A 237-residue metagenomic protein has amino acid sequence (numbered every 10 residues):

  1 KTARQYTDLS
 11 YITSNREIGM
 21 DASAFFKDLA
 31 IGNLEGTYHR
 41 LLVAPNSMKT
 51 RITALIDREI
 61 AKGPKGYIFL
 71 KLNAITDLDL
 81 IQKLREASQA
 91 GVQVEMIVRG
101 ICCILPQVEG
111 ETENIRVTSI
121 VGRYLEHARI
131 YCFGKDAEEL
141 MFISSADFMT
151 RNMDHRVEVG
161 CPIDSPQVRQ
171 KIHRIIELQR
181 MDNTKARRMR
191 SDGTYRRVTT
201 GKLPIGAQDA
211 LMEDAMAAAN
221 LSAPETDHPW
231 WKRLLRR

Functional and structural regions predicted by a protein language model:
K1-G19, L29-G36, L42-R237: PLD/PLD-like phosphodiesterase catalytic module centered on the HKD motif
A22: Core active-site phosphate/anionic-ligand binding loop and the adjoining beta-turn-alpha structural block in enzyme
